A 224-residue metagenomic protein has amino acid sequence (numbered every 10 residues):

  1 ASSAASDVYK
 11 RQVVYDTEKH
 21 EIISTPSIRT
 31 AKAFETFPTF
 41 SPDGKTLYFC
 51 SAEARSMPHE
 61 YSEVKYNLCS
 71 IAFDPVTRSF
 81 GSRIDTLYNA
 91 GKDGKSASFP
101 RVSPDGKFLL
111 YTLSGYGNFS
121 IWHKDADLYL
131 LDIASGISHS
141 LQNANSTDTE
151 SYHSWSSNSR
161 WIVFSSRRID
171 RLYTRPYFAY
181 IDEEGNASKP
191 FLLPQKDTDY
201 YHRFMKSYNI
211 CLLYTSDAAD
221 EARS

Functional and structural regions predicted by a protein language model:
A1-A5, Y9, Y214-S224: Single conserved hydrophobic/aromatic residue that forms the stacking wall/gate of nucleotide- or nucleobase-binding
S3-R11, S27-F34, C50-A72, V76 (+4 more regions): A flexible loop/linker signature enriched in serine peptidases of the S9 family
Y15-T36, A72-S96, L130-T149, Y180-K206: Multi-bladed beta-propeller domains
F37-T39, F99, Y152: Conserved beta-strand position repeated once per blade in WD40 beta-propeller domains
S41, S103, N209-L213: Structural signature of eukaryotic scaffold interfaces centered on beta-propeller domains
P42-D43, P104-D105, S157-N158: Residue-level detector of Asp-centered blade-edge/turn motifs that repeat once per structural unit in beta-propeller
H202-S216: Sequence/structural signature of beta-propeller modules and their immediately flanking N-terminal secretory/stalk
